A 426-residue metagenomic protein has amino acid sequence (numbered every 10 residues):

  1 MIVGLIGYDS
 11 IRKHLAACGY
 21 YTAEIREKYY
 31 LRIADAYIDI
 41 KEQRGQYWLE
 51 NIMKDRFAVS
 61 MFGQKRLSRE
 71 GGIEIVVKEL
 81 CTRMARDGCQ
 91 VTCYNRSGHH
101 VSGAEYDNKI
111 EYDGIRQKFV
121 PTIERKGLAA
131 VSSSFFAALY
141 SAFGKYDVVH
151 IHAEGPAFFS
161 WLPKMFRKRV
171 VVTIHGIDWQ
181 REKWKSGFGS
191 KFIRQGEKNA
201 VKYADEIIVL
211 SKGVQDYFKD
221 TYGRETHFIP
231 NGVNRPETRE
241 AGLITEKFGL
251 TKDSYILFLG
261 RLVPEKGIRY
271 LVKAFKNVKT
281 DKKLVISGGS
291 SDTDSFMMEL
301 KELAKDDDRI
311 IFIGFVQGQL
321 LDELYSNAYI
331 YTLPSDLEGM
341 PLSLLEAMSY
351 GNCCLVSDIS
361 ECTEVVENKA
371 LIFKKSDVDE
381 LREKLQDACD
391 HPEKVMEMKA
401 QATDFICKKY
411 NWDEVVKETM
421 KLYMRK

Functional and structural regions predicted by a protein language model:
I75, E79, S254, F258 (+2 more regions): A conserved mid-protein helix/loop that constitutes part of the nucleotide-sugar donor-binding site
G103-K109, K283-R309, L320, K394: Short, structured helix-loop element that forms part of the nucleotide-activated donor/catalytic region
L139-A142, M165, G189-I207: Membrane-proximal helix-turn-helix segments that form the acceptor-binding/catalytic region of lipid-linked
R169, Q180-N199, R239: Nucleotide-sugar donor phosphate/pyrophosphate-binding loop at the beta->alpha transition of glycosyltransferases
F315-V316, E323-A328: Short alpha-helical donor nucleotide-sugar binding micro-motif in glycosyltransferases
D336: Aromatic "clamp/platform" in nucleotide-sugar-dependent glycosyltransferases that forms part of the donor/acceptor
C353-V356: Short hydrophobic beta-strand element within catalytic cores of glycosyltransferases and related nucleotide-activated
L371-D379, D387-E393: Conserved acidic donor-binding segment of nucleotide-sugar-dependent glycosyltransferases
